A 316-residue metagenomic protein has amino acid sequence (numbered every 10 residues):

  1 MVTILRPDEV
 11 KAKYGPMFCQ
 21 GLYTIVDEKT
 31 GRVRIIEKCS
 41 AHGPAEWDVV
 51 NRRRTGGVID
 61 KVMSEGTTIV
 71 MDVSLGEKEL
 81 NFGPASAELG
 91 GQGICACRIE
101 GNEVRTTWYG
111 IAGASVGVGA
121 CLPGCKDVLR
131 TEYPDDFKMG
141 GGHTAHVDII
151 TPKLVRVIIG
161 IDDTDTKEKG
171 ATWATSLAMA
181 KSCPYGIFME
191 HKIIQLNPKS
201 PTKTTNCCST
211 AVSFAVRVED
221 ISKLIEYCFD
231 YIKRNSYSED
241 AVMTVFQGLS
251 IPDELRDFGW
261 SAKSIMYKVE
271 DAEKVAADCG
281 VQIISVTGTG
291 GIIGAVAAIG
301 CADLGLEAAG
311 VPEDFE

Functional and structural regions predicted by a protein language model:
M1-E316: Conserved mixed alpha/beta catalytic, RNA-binding, or beta-rich assembly cores of soluble enzyme, regulatory
